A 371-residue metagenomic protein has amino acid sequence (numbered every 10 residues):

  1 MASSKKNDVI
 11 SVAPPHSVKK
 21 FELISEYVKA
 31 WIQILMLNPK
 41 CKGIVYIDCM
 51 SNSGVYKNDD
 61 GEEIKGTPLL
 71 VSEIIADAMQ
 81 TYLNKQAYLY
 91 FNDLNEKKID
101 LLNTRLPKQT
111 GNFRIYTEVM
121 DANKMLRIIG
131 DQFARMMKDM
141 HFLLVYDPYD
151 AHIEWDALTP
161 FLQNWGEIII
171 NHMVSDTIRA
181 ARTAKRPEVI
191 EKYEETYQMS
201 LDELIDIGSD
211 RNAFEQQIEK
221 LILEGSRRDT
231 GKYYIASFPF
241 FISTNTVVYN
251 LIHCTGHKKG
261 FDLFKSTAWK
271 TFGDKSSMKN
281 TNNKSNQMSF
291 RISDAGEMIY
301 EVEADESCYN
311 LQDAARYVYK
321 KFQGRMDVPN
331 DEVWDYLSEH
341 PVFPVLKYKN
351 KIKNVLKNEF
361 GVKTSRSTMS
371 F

Functional and structural regions predicted by a protein language model:
M1-N330, D335-F371: Class I S-adenosyl-L-methionine-dependent methyltransferase catalytic core
